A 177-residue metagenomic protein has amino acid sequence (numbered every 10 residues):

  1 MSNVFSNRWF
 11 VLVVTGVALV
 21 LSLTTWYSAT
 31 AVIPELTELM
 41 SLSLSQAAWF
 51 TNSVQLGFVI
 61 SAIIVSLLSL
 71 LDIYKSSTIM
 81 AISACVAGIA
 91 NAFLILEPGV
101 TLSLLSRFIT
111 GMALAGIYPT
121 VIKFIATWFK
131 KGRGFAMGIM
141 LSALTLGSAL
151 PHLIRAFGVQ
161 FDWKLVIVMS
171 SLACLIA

Functional and structural regions predicted by a protein language model:
F10-L44, S61-V65: Extracytoplasmic
T15-L19, L23, Q55, N91 (+1 more regions): Helical-face signature of the major facilitator-like transporter fold
Y27, V54-I63, S148-A149: Residue-level signature of mid-helix packing/kink "hotspots" within the transmembrane helices of 12-pass Major
S43-T51, S76, M137: Juxtamembrane helix-start elements in MFS-like secondary transporters
F58, A84-N91, T110, A173-A177: MFS 12-TM fold signature
A62-T101: Conserved MFS/SLC helix-loop-helix module at the cytosolic interface between two early adjacent transmembrane helices
S106-A143: Cytoplasmic helix-loop-helix junction between adjacent transmembrane helices in 12-TM secondary transporters
K131-G132, I139-A177: Helix-loop-helix hairpin linking two adjacent transmembrane segments in secondary transporters
